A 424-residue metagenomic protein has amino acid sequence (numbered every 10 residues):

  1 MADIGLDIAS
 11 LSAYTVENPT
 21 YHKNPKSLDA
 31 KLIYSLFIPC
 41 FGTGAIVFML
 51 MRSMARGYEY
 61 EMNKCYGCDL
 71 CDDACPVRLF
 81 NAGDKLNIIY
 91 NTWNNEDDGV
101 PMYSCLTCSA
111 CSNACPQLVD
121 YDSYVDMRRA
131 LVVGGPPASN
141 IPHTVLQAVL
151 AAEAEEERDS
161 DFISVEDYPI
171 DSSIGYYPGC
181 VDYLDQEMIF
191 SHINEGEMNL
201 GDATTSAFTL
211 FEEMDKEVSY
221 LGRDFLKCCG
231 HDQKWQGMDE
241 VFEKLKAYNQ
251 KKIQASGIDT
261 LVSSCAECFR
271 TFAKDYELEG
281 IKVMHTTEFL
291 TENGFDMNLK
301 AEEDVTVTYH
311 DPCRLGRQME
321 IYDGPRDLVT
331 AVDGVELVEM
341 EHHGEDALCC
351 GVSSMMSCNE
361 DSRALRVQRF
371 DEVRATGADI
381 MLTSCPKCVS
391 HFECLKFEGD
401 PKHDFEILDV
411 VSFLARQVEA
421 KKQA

Functional and structural regions predicted by a protein language model:
M1-S104: Ferredoxin-type iron-sulfur electron-transfer modules and their immediate structural context
R56-M62, A82-L226, D232-S263, F269 (+1 more regions): Iron-sulfur-cluster electron-transfer modules
C65-C71, C75, C105-C111, C115 (+5 more regions): Short cysteine clusters
C71-V77, N81, C111-Q117, Y121 (+4 more regions): Secreted/processed peptides and extracellular or luminal domains of membrane proteins
D185-D202, S206-H285, G316-T330, V335-A424: Cofactor-cradling patches in redox/metallo enzymes
V283-N293: A nucleotide-sugar donor-handling region in carbohydrate enzymes
N293-V332: C-terminal amphipathic alpha-helical segment
